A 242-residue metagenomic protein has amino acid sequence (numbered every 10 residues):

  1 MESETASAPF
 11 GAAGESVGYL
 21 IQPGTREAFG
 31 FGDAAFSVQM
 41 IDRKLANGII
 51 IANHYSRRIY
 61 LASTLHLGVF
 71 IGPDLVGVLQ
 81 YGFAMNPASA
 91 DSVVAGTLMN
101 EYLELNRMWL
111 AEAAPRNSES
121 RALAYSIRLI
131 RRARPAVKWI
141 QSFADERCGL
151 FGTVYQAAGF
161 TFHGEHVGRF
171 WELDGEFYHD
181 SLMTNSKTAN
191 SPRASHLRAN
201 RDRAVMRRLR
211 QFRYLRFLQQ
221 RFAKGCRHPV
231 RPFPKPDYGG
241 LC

Functional and structural regions predicted by a protein language model:
M1-R26: Charged, low-complexity intrinsically disordered segments and flexible loops
Y19-L61: Short amphipathic alpha-helix that is part of the acyltransferase structural core
M40, G82-A204, R216: Acyl-donor binding region in acyl/amide transferases
S56-T64, N86-D91: An active-site-proximal beta-strand-loop segment
S63-F83: Conserved beta-hairpin
T64, L209-Y214: Short hydrophobic/aromatic beta-strand or adjacent loop that forms the aromatic wall/cage of a ligand/substrate-binding
R221-K224: Short, charged/polar, Gly/Pro-enriched secondary-structure boundary elements
R227-C242: Short, cationic low-complexity segments
